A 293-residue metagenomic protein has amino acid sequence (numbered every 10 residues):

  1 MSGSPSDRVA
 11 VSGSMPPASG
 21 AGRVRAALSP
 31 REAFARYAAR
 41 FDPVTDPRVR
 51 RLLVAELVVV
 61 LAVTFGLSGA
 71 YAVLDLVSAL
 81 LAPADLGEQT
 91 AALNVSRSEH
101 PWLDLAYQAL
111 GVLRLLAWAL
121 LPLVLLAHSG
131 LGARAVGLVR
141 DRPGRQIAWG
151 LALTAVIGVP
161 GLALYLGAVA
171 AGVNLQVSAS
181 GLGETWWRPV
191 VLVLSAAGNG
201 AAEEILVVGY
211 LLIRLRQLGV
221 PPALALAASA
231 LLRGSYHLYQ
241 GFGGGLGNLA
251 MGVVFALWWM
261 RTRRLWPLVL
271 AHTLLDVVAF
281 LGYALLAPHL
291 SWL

Functional and structural regions predicted by a protein language model:
M1-A135, Y283-L293: N-terminal, membrane-interfacial amphipathic/helix-forming hydrophobic leader that caps and precedes the first
S4, A10, P17-S19, A127 (+8 more regions): Generic detector of intrinsically disordered, low-complexity, polar/charged segments
V24-R36, F65-G69, G158-L162, L166-L293: Transmembrane helix-loop-helix hairpins at the membrane interface of multi-pass integral membrane proteins
R40, V44, T90-N94, A106-L110 (+9 more regions): Membrane-targeting and insertion segments and their boundary/processing signals
R48, L52-V60, L103, Y107 (+7 more regions): Residue-level signature of transmembrane alpha-helical entry/exit and packing/kink sites in multi-pass membrane
S78-G111, A127-N199, I213, Q217-L218 (+1 more regions): Juxtamembrane helix-loop-helix connectors linking adjacent transmembrane helices in multi-pass membrane enzymes
